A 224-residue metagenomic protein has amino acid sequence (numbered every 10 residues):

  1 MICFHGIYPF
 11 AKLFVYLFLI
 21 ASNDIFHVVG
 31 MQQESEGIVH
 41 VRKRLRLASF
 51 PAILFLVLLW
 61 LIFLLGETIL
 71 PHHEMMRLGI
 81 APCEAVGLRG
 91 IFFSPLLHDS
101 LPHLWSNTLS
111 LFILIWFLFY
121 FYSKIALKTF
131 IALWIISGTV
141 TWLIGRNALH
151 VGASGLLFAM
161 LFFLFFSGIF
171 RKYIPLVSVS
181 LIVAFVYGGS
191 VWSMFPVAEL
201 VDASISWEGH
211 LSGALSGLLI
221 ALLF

Functional and structural regions predicted by a protein language model:
N23-I25, G30-F224: A detector for small-residue-rich transmembrane helices and their helix-helix packing motifs
